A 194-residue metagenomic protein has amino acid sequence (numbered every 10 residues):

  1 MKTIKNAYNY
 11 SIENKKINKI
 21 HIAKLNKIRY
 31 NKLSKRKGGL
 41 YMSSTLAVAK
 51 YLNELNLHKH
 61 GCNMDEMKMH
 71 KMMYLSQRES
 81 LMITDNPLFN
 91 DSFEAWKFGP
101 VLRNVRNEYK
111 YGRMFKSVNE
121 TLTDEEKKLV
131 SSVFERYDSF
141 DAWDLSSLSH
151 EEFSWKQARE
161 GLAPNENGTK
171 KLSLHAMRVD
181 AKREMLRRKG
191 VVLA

Functional and structural regions predicted by a protein language model:
K2-A194: Domain-edge interaction signal
